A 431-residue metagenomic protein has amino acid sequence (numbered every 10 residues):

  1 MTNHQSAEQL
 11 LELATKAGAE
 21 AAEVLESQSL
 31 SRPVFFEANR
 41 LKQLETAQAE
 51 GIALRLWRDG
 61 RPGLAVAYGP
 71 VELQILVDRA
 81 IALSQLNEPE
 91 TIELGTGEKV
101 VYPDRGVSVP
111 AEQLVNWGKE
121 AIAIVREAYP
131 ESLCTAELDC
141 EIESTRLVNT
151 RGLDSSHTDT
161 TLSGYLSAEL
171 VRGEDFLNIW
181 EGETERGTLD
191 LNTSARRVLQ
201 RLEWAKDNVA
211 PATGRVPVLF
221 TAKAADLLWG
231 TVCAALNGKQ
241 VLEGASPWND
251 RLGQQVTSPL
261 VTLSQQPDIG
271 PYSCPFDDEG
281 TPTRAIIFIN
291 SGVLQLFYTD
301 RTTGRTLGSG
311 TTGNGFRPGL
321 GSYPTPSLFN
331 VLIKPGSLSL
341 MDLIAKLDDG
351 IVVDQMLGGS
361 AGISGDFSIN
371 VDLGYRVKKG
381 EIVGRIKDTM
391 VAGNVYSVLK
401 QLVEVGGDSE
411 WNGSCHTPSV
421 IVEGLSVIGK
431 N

Functional and structural regions predicted by a protein language model:
M1-C274, T281-R284, N290-V293, K379-E381 (+2 more regions): Active-site bordering "gate/hinge" segments that shape substrate access to catalytic or cofactor-binding pockets
E98-K99, R251-N431: Dual-mode signal for accessory low-complexity, basic/Gly-rich regions
